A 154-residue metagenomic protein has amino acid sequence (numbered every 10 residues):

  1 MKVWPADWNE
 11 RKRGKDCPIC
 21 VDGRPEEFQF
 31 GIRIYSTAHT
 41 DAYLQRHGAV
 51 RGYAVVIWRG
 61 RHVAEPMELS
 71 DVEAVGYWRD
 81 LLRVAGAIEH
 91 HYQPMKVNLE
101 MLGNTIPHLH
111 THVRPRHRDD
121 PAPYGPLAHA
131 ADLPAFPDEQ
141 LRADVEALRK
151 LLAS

Functional and structural regions predicted by a protein language model:
M1-I57, R61: Active-site microenvironments that recognize anionic phosphate/pyrophosphate groups
K2-K15, I19, H117-S154: C-terminal helix-cap and adjacent tail motif
Q45-H47, L102, R116: Short beta-strand micro-motifs enriched in acidic
R51, H108, D120-A122: Intrinsically disordered, low-complexity acidic/polar segments
I57-W78, A130-P137: Short histidine-centered catalytic/ligand-binding loop motif
S70-H91, Q140-A143: Long, well-ordered alpha-helical scaffolding segments within enzyme catalytic domains, especially pronounced
Y92-T105: A short glycine-rich, hydrophobically flanked beta-strand micro-motif that places a catalytic Asp/Glu for divalent metal
N104-R118: Histidine-centered catalytic micro-motifs
